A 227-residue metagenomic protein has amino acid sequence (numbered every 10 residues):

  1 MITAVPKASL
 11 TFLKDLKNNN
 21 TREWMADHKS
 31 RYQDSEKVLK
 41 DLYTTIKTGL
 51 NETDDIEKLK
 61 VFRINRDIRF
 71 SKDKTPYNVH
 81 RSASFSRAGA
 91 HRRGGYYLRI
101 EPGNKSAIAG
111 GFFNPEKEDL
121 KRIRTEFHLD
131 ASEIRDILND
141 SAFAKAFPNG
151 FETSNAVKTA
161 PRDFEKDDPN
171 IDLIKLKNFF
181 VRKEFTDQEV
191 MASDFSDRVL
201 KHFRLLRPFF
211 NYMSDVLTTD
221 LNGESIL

Functional and structural regions predicted by a protein language model:
M1-N18, R22, V38-Y43, N139 (+1 more regions): Long, solvent-exposed, polar/charged low-complexity segments
S9-L10, K14-I64: Active-site acidic/histidine clusters and adjacent loop/turn architecture that either coordinate catalytic ions
Y32-S35, L39, E116, L120-I123 (+5 more regions): Amphipathic alpha-helical coiled-coil segments
E52-G95, R99: Hydrophobic/aromatic-rich structural module bridging two neighboring secondary-structure elements via a short loop
R87, F112, K183-F185: Short, structured patches in soluble enzyme cores that scaffold and shape functional sites
H91-R93, E118-K121, E189: Short, surface-exposed beta-strand/loop "edge" segments at domain boundaries and coil↔beta transitions
G94-N114, P169-I174: N-terminal accessory/precursor segments of enzymes
G103-D163: Compact, glycine/acidic-enriched structural inserts
